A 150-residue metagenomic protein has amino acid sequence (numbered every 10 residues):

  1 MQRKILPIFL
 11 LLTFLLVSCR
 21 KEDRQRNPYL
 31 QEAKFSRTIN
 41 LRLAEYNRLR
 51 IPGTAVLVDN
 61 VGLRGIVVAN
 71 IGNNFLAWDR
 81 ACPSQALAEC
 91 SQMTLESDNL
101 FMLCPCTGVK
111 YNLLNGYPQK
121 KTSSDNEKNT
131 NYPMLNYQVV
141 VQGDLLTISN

Functional and structural regions predicted by a protein language model:
M1-I5: Positively charged n-region of N-terminal signal peptides that target proteins for export
P7-L10: Sec-dependent N-terminal signal peptides
L15-S18: C-terminal motif of bacterial Sec signal peptides marking the signal peptidase cleavage site
R20, P83, P105-T107: Sequence contexts marking disulfide-bonded cysteines in secreted/extracellular proteins
E22-S97, N112-Y117, P133-N150: N-terminal pre-ligand scaffold of iron-sulfur
E96-C106, P118-L135: Short cysteine/histidine-rich metal-coordination sites, predominantly Zn2+-binding motifs
